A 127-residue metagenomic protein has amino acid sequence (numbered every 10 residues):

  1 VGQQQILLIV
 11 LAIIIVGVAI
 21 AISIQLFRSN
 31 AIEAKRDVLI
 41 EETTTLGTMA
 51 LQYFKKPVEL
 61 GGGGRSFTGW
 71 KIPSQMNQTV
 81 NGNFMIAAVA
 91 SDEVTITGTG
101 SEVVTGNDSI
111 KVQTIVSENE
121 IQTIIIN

Functional and structural regions predicted by a protein language model:
Q4-V10, I14-E33: C-terminal juxtamembrane segment of a hydrophobic transmembrane alpha-helix
I32-T43: Membrane-proximal amphipathic alpha-helices that sit immediately adjacent to an N-terminal transmembrane/signal-anchor
E42-V58: N-terminal alpha-helical signal peptides/signal-anchor transmembrane segments
K55-N127: Periplasmic/extracellular, small/polar-rich flexible segments of pilin-like filament-forming proteins
